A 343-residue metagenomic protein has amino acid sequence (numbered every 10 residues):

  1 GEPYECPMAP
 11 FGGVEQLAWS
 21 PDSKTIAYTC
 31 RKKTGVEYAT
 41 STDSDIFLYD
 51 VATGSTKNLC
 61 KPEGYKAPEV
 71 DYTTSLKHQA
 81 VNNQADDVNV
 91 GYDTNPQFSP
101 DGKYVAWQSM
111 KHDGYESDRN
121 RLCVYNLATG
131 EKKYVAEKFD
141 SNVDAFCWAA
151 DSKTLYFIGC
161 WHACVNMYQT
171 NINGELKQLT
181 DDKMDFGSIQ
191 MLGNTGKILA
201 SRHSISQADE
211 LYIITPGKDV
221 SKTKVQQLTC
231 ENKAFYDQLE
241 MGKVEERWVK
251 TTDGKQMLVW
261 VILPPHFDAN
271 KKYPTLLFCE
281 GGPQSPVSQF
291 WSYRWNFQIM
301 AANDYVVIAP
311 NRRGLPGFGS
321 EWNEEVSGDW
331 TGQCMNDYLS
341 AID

Functional and structural regions predicted by a protein language model:
G1-G13, T29-F47, N58-Q97, A106-C123 (+6 more regions): A flexible loop/linker signature enriched in serine peptidases of the S9 family
P3, S55-N58, G130-Y134, E175-K177 (+2 more regions): Predominantly a core beta-strand signature of beta-propeller blades across repeat-based propeller domains
A18, Q97, C147, Q190-M191: Conserved beta-strand position repeated across blades of beta-propeller domains
P21-D22, P100-D101, A150-D151, L192-N194: Residue-level detector of Asp-centered blade-edge/turn motifs that repeat once per structural unit in beta-propeller
S23-A27, G102-V105, L155, L179 (+1 more regions): Hydrophobic beta-strand positions that form the internal "hydrophobic ladder" of WD40/Gbeta-like beta-propeller blades
D50-G54, N126-G130, T170-E175, P216-D219: Short loop/turn segments that connect beta-strands within beta-propeller blades
V135-A145, K177-I189, T229-E240: Conserved blade-ending motifs and adjacent loop-strand segments that build the rim/top face of beta-propeller domains
G187-D343: Serine-hydrolase catalytic core recognition
